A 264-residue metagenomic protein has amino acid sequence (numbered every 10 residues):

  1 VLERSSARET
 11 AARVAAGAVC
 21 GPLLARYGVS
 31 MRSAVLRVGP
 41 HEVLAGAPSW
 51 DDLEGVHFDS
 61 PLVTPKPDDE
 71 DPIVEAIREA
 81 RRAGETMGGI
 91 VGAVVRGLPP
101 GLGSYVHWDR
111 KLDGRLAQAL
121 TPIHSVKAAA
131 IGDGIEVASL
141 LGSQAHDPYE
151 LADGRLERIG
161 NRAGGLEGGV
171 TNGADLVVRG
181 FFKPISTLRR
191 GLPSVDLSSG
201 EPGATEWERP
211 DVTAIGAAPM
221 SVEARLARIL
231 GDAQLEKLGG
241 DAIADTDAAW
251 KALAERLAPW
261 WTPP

Functional and structural regions predicted by a protein language model:
V1-S104, W108: Glycine-rich, mobile lid/loop segments that gate access to catalytic sites or pores
E3-A11, H107-L112, P210-V222: Short alpha-helix boundary/capping segments
R8-V29, S33, R110, G114-Q118 (+2 more regions): Alpha-helical support elements that line or immediately flank enzyme active sites and cofactor-binding pockets
V14, G84-P202: Glycine-rich anion/phosphate-binding loop at the beta-strand->alpha-helix junction
G28-V35, A80-G92, S125-V137, L238-A248: Flexible, glycine/charged-enriched surface loops at secondary-structure junctions
G46-W50, S104-W108, H146-D153, R256-P264: Short, charged low-complexity intrinsically disordered segments located at boundaries of structured domains
E70-V74, R78, A117, D247-A254 (+1 more regions): Generic detector of well-ordered alpha-helical segments enriched in charged/polar residues, highlighting helical
T187-P264: Internal helix-turn-beta structural module
